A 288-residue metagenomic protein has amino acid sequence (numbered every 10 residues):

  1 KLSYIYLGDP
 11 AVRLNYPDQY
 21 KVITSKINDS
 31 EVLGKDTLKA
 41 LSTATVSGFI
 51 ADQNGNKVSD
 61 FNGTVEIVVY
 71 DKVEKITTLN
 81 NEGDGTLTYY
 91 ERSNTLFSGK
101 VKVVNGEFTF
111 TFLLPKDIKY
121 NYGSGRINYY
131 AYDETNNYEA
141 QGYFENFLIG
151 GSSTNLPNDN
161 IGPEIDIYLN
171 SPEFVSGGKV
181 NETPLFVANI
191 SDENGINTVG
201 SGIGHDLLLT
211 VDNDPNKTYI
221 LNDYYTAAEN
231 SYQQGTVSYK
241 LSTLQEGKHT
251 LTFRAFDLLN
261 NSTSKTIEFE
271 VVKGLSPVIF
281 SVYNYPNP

Functional and structural regions predicted by a protein language model:
K1-I50, N54: Caspase-like cysteine protease fold
Y6-I27, G150-I167, E270-V278: Proline/serine/threonine-rich low-complexity linkers at boundaries of modular beta-sandwich domains
V32-I67, E173-L207: Contiguous beta-strand segments within globular domains
L38-K39, S59, V103, Y120 (+3 more regions): Hydrophobic beta-strand core residues of beta-sandwich domains
E66-G151, D166-E173, V187-K273: Long, low-complexity serine/threonine/glycine- and acidic-rich segments characteristic of extracellular
Y168-S171, G274-P288: Surface-exposed, proline-anchored Ser/Thr-rich loop/turn motifs
